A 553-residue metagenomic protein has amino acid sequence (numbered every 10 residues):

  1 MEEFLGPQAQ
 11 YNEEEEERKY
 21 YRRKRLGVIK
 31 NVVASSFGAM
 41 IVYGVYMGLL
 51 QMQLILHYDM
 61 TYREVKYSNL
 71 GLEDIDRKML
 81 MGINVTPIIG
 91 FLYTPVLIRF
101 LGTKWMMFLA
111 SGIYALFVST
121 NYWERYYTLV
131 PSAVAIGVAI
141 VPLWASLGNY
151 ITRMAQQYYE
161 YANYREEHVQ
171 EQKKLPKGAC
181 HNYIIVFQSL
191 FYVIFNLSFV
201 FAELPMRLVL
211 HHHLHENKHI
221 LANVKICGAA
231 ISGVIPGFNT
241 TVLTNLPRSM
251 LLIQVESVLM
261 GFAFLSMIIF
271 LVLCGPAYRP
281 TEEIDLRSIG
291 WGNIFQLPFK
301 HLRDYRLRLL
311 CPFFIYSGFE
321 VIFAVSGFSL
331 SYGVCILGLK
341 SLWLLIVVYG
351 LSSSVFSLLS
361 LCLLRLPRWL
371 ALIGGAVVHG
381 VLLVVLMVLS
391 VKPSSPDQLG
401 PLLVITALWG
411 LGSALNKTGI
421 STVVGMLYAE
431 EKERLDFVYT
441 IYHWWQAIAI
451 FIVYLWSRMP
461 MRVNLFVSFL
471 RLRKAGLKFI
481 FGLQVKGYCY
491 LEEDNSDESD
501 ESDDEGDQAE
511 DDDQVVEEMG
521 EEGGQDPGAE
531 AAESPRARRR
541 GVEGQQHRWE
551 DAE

Functional and structural regions predicted by a protein language model:
M1-L50, L54, G541, W549-D551: Cytosolic juxtamembrane N-terminal segment immediately preceding the first transmembrane helix of multi-pass
E3, A9-L26, P280-R308: Juxtamembrane intracellular "pre-TM" segments in multi-pass secondary transporters
R25-M60, V134-A135, K300-A324, A407-L411 (+1 more regions): Pair of pore-lining "gating" transmembrane helices in MFS-fold secondary transporters
Y46-Q51, A202-L214, Y305-I346, K417: Extracytoplasmic gate region of multi-pass secondary transporters
L49, I55, P142-N163, A324-F328 (+3 more regions): Intracellular juxtamembrane helix-capping segments at the cytosolic ends of symmetry-related transmembrane helices
L72-V96, V193-V200, L344-S360, I448-F451: Central cavity-lining transmembrane alpha-helices of secondary-active solute carriers, predominantly the Major
I83, I89-T103, L210, S266 (+2 more regions): Helix-to-loop junctions at the C-terminal end of transmembrane segments in multipass secondary transporters
G112-Y126, G374-S395, Y454: C-terminal ends and interior cores of transmembrane alpha-helices in multi-pass membrane transporters/permeases
